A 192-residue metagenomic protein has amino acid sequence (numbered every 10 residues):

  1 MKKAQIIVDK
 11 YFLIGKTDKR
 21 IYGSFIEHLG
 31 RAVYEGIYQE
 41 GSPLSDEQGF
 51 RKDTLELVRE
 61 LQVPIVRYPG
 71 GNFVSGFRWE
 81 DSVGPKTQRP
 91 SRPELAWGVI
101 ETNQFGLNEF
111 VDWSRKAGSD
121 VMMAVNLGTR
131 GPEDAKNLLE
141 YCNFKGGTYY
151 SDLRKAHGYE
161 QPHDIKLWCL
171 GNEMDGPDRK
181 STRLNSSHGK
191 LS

Functional and structural regions predicted by a protein language model:
M1-R183: Non-catalytic accessory regions flanking glycosidase/transglycosidase catalytic cores in CAZymes
L184-S192: Single conserved hydrophobic/aromatic residue that forms the stacking wall/gate of nucleotide- or nucleobase-binding
